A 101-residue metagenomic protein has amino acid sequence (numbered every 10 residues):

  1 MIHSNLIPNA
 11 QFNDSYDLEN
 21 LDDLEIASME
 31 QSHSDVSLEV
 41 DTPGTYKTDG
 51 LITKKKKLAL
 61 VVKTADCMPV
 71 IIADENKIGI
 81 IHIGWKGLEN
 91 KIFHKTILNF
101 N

Functional and structural regions predicted by a protein language model:
M1-N101: Active-site microenvironment for binding and transforming phosphate-containing groups
